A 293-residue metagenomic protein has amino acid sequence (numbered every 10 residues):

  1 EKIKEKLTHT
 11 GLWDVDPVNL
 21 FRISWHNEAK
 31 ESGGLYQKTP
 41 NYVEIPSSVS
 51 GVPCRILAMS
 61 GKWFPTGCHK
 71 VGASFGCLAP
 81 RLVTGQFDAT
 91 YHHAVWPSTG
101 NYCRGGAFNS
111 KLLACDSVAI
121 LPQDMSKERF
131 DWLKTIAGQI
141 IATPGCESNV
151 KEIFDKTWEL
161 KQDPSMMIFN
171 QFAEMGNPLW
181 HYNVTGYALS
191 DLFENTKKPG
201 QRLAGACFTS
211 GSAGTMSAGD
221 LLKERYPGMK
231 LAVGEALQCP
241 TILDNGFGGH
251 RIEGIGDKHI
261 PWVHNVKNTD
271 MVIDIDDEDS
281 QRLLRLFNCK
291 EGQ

Functional and structural regions predicted by a protein language model:
E1-T90: Positively charged, low-complexity intrinsically disordered leader regions
K62-V71, H92-Y102, A173, A206-S212 (+1 more regions): Active-site nucleophile and cofactor-binding loops and adjacent substrate-binding regions of central metabolic enzymes
A73-H92, C103, T185-P199: Short internal alpha-helix immediately C-terminal to a glycine-rich phosphate-binding loop in Rossmann-like
C77-Q86, C103-D116, T135, D220-R225: Alpha-helix C-terminal capping segments
H93, Y102-E159, T241-G254, I260: Active-site-proximal loop->helix
F154-D155, P164-S165, K223-Q293: Active-site/ligand-binding loops adjacent to catalytic centers
D163-A218, S280-Q293: Active-site/ligand-binding-proximal alpha/beta "capping" segment
